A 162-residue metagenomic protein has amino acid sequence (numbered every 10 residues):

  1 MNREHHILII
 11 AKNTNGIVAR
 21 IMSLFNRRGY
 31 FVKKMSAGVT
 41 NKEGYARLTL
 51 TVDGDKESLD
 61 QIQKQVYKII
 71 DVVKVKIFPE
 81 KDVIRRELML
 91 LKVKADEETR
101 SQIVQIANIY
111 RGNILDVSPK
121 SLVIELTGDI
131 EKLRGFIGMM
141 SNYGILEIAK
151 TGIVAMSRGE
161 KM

Functional and structural regions predicted by a protein language model:
M1-R47, T51-M162: Long, contiguous binding/interaction regions
